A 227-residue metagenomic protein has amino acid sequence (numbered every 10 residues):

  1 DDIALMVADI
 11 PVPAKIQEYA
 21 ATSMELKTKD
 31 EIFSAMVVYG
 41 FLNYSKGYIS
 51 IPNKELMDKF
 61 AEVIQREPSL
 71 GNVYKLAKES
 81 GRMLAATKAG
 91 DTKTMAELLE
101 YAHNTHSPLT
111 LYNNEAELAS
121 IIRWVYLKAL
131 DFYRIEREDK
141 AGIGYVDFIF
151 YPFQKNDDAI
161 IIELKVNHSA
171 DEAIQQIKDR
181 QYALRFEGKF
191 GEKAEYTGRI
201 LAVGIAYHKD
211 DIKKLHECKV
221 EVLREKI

Functional and structural regions predicted by a protein language model:
D1-Q175, D179-Q181, I212-I227: Extended alpha-helical interface modules used as scaffolds for assembling large macromolecular complexes
S50, A194-E195: Short amphipathic alpha-helical leader/targeting segments
E138-D139, G191-K193: Short, flexible, glycine/charge-rich loop motifs used to bind or transfer phosphoryl groups or to couple energy/partner
A183-F190: Short catalytic/binding micro-motifs of nucleotide second-messenger systems
K189, Y196-I227: Domain-level recognition of nuclease-like catalytic cores that cleave nucleotide substrates
